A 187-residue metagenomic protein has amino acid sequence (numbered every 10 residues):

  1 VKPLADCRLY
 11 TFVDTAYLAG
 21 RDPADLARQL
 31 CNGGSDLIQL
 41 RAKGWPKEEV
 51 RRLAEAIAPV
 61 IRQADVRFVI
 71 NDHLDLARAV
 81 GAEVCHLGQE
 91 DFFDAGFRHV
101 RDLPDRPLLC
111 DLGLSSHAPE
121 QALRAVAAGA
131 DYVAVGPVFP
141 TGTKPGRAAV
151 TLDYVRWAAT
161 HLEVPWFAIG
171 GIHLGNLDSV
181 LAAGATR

Functional and structural regions predicted by a protein language model:
V1-A95, R101-D131, R147-V150, W157-V164 (+1 more regions): Conserved N-terminal beta1-alpha1 strand-loop-helix module at the mouth
T15, F139-T141: A short, flexible beta-alpha/helix-coil linker loop
D131-V138: Non-cysteine beta-strand/loop elements that form the S-adenosyl-L-methionine
V135, A168-I172: Glycine-rich beta-strand-to-loop/alpha-helix junction loops that act as flexible
V138-F139, T186: Flexible glycine-rich beta->alpha loop in the catalytic core of nucleotide-sugar glycosyltransferases
G142-G146: Short, glycine/charged-rich beta-strand-loop motifs at protein surfaces that mediate ligand recognition and catalysis
